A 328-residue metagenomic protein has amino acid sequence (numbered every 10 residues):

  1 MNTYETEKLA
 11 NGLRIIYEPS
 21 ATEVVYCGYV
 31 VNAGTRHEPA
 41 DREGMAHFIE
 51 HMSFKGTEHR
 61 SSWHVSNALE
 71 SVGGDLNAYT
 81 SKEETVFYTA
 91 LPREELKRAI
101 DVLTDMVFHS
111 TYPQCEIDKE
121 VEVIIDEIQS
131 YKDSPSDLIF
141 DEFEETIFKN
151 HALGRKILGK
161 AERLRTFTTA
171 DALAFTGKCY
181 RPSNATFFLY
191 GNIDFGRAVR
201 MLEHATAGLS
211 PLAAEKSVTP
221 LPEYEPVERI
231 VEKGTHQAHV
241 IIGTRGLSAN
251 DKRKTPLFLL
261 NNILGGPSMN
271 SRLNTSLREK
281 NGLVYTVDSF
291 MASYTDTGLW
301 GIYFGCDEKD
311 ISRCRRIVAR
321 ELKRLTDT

Functional and structural regions predicted by a protein language model:
M1-N11: Short, Gly/Pro- and small/polar-rich lid/capping loops
K8, H64-P220, I230-V231, V240 (+5 more regions): Charge-rich, well-structured scaffold segments of protease-associated domains
G12, P19-L69, F143, K252-G265 (+1 more regions): Active/ligand-binding-proximal structured segments within catalytic/core domains that scaffold catalytic residues
Y17-E18, D288: Short linear motifs in exposed loops
C27-V31, L103, A238-V240: A short acidic-to-branched-hydrophobic micro-motif
H47, H51, H151, H239: Histidine-centered active-site/metal-ligand motif
P222-Y224: Self-splicing inteins and homing endonuclease
V227: Flexible, small-/acidic-enriched active-site or ligand-binding loops
